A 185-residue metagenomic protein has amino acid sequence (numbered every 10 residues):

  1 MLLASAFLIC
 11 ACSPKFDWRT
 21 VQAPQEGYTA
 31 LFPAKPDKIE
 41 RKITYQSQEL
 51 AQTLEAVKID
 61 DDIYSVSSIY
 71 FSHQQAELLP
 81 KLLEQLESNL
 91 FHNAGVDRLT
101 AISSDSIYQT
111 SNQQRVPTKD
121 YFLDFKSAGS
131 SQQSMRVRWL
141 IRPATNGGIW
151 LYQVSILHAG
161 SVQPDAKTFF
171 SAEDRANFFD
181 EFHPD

Functional and structural regions predicted by a protein language model:
M1-A4: Sec-dependent signal peptide recognition, specifically the positively charged N-region followed immediately by
A6, T29-L31, A176: A generic "functional-site adjacency" signal
L8-A11: C-terminal motif of bacterial Sec signal peptides marking the signal peptidase cleavage site
S13-K15: Bacterial signal peptide processing site
T20-K42, Q48: Post-signal peptide N-terminal segment of mature Sec-exported envelope proteins
P36, A101-S104: A short coil-to-beta-strand element that immediately follows conserved catalytic motifs
Q52-A76, L82-Q85, A94-L99, S106-D185: Short, well-structured beta-strand
